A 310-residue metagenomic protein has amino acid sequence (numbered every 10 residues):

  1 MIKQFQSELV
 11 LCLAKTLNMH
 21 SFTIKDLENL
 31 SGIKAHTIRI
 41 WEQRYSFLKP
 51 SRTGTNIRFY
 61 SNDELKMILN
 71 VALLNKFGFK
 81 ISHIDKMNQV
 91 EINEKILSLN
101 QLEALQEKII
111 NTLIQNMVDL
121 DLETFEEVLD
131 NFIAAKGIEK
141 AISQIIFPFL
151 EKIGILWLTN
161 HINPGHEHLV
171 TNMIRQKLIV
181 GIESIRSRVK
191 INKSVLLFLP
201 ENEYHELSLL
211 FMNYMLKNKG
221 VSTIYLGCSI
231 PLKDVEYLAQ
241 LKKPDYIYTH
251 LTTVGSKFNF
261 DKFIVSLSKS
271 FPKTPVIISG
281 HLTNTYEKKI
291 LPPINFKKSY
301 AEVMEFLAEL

Functional and structural regions predicted by a protein language model:
Q4-H20: A detector for short, charged/polar N-terminal pre-domain segments
L17, L30, D63, H205 (+1 more regions): Charged, low-complexity surface patches
F22-I24: Short acidic, hydrophobic short linear motifs in intrinsically disordered regions
L27: Short alpha-helical "recognition helix" segments of helix-turn-helix
L30-R186: Long amphipathic alpha-helical segments
H161-G165, L169-L310: C-terminal regulatory/effector modules of DNA-binding transcriptional regulators
